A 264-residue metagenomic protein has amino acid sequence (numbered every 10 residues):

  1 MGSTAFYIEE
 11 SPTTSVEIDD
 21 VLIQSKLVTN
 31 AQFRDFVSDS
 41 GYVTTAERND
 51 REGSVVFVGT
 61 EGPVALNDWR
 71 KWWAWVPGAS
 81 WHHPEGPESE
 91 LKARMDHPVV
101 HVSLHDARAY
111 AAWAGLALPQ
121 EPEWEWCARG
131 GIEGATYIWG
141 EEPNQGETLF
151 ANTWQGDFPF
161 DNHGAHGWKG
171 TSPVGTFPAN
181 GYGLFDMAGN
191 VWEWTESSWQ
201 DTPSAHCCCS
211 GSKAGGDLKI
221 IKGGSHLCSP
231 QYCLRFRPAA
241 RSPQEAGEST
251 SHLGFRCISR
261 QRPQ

Functional and structural regions predicted by a protein language model:
M1-D19, P87-E90: Short, conserved catalytic-motif segment at the N-terminal edge
T4-A5, V43, D50-A239, A246: Functional-site microenvironments in short loops/helix caps that host divalent-cation chemistry
T14-V21, M95, G170: Short amphipathic alpha-helical segments
V21, F36-T45, A114: Short capping motifs at secondary-structure boundaries
V28, S197-W199, R262-P263: Acidic glycine-/aspartate-rich tracts in secreted/extracellular proteins
S251-Q264: Short, structured beta-strand segments at or near domain termini in extracellular proteins/domains
